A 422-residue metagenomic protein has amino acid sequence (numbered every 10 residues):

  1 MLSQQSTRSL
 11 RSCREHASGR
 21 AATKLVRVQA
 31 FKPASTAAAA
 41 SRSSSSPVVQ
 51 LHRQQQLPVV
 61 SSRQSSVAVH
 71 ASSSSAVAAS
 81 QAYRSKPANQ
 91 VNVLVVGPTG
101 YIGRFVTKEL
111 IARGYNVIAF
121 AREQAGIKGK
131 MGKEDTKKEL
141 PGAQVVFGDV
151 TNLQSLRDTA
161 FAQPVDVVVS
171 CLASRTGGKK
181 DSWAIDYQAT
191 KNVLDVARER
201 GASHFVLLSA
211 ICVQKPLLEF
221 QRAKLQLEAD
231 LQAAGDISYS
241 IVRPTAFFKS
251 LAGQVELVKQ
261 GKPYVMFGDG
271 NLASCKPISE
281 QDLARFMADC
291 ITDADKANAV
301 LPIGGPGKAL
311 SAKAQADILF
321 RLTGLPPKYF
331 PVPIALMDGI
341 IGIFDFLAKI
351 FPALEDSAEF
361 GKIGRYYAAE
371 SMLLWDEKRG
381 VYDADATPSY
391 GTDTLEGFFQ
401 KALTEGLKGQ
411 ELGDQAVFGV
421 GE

Functional and structural regions predicted by a protein language model:
M1-S61: N-terminal chloroplast transit peptides
S73-T136, P141-A143, T151-Q154, D158-F161 (+5 more regions): Oxidoreductase cofactor-interface core, primarily capturing Rossmann-like NAD(P)-dependent enzymes
R84, A335-E422: A hydrophobic C-terminal alpha-helical subdomain
G148: Cofactor-binding loops of NAD(P)H-dependent oxidoreductases, dominated by short-chain dehydrogenase/reductases
R157, K191-L194, E280-A288, T392-Q400: Short, amphipathic alpha-helical "lid/cap" segments that border enzyme active or binding sites
T159-C171, R175-F205, R222-D230: NAD(P)-cofactor binding segment of oxidoreductase domains
V165, T190, A312, F360-Y367: A general structural signal for well-ordered alpha-helical segments in protein cores
A210: Residue(s) in the substrate-gating loop at a strand-loop-helix junction that position the organic substrate next
